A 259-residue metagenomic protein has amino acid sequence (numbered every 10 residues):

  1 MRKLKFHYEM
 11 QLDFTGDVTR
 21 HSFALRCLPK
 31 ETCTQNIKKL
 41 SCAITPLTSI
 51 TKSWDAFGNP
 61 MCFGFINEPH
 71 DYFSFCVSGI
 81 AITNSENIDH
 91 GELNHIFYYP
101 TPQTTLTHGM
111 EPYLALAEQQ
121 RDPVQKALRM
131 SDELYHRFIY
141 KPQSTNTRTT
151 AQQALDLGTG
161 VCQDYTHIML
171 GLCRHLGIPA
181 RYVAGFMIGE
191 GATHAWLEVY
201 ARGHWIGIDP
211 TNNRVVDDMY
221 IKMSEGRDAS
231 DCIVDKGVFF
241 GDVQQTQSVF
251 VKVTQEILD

Functional and structural regions predicted by a protein language model:
M1-G109, I178: Linear, non-domain "peripheral" regions
D13-A24, I139-N146, A195, I257: Short N-terminal helix-initiation segments at or just after the protein's N-terminus
F14-G16, Q119, H204: A generic structural motif
T15, T19, T45, G58 (+7 more regions): Generic, ordered loop/turn and secondary-structure boundary motif
L25-Q35, L40-A43, N213-K236, D242 (+2 more regions): Glycine-rich, small/acidic residue-mixed loop/short-helix segments
H70-S74, P142, Y200-V215, G241-D259: Short flexible/disordered coil segments
S85, D89-G160, I168, A229 (+1 more regions): Secondary-structure boundary elements
D164-F239: Hydrophobic/aromatic-rich core segments of domains that either
